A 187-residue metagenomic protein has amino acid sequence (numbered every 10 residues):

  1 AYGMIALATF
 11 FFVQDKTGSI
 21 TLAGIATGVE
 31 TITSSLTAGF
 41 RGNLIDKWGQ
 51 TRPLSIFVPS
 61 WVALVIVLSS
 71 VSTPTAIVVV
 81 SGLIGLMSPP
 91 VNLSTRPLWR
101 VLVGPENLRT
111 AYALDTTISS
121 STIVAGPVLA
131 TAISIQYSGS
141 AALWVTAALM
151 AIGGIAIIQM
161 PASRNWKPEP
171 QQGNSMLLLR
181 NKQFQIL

Functional and structural regions predicted by a protein language model:
A1-T33, K182-L187: Helix-loop boundary and gating motifs at the non-cytosolic
L36-Q50, S134: Helix-to-loop junctions at the C-terminal end of transmembrane segments in multipass secondary transporters
T51-S55: Primarily marks hydrophobic transmembrane alpha-helices of the MFS/SLC 12-helix fold
P59-T73: C-terminal ends and interior cores of transmembrane alpha-helices in multi-pass membrane transporters/permeases
V80-S121: Cytoplasmic helix-loop-helix junction between adjacent transmembrane helices in 12-TM secondary transporters
A125-W144: Transmembrane alpha-helix termini and helix-breaking/packing motifs in multi-pass membrane transporters
A141-Q159: Symmetry-related core transmembrane helices of the 12-TM Major Facilitator Superfamily/SLC fold
I157-L187: Juxtamembrane intracellular "pre-TM" segments in multi-pass secondary transporters
